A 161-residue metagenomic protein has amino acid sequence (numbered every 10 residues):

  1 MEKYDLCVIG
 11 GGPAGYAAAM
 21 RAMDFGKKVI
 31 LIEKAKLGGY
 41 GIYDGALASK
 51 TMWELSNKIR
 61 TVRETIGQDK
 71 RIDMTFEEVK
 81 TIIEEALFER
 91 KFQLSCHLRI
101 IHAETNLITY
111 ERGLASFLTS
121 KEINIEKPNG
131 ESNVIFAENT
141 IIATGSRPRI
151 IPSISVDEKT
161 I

Functional and structural regions predicted by a protein language model:
M1-A14: Beta1/beta-strand and adjacent pyrophosphate-binding region of the FAD-binding site in flavoprotein oxidoreductases
E2, R21-K27, I32-T160: Glycine-rich flavin
V8, A19-A22: Hydrophobic alpha-helical segments that mediate membrane insertion or helix-helix packing
P13-A18, Y40: Short glycine/serine/threonine-rich phosphate/pyrophosphate-binding segments that cradle anionic phosphate groups
